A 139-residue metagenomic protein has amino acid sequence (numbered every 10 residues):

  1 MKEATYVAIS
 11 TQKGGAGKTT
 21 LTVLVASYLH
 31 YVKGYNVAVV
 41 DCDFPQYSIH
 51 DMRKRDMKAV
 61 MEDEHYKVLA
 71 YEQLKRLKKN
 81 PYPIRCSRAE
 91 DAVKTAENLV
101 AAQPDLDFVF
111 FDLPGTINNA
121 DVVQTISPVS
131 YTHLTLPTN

Functional and structural regions predicted by a protein language model:
K2-L29: Walker A (P-loop) phosphate-binding motif
S10-A16, Y31-F111, G115: P-loop/Walker-type NTP enzyme "switch/lid" segment
V23, S27-Y31, K54, S127: Short, well-ordered alpha-helices that flank and scaffold nucleotide-derived cofactor binding pockets
L99-V100, Q124-P128: A basic- and aromatic-enriched beta-loop-alpha substructure that forms the phosphate/nucleotide- and DNA/RNA-contacting
L106, V129-S130: Short, well-ordered alpha-helix to beta-strand connector turns
T116-I117, N139: Short, catalytically relevant binding-site loops at active-site mouths
N118-V123: Conserved ATPase-coupling elements of RecA-like P-loop NTPase cores
T132-T138: Conserved small/polar residues in nucleotide/adenosyl-binding loops
